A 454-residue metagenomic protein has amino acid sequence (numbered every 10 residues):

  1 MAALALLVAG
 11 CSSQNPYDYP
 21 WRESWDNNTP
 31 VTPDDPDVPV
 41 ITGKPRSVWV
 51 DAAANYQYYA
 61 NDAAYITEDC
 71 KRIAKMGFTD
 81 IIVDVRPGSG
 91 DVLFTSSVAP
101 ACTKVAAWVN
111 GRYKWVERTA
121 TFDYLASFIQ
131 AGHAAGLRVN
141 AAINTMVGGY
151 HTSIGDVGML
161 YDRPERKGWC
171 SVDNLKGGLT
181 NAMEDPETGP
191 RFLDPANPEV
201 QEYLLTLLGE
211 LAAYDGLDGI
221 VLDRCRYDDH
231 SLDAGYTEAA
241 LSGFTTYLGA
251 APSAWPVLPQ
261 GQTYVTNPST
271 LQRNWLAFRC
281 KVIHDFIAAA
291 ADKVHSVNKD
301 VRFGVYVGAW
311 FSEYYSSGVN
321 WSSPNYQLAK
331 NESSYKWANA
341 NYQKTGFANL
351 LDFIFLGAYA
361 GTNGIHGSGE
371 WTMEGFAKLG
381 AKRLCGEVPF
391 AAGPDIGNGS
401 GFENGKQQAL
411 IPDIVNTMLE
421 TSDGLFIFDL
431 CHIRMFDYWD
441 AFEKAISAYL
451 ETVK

Functional and structural regions predicted by a protein language model:
A5-T42: Bacterial Sec-dependent N-terminal signal peptides
V38-A60, A141-Y214, Y264-Q272: Active-site-adjacent "subsite" loops/lids of carbohydrate-active enzymes
A64-D91, Y214-G219, Q343-L356, M418-L425: Catalytic domains of carbohydrate-active enzymes, especially glycoside hydrolases
F78-A120: Aromatic-lined carbohydrate-binding/catalytic grooves of carbohydrate-active enzymes
F78-R86, Y124-M183, V221-R224, K299-G304: Glycine-rich, aromatic-flanked loop segments that form ligand/cofactor-binding clefts across common enzyme folds
L93-A106, V147-D185, R224-T263, S316-L328: Aromatic- and acidic-residue-enriched segments that line the glycan-binding/catalytic groove of carbohydrate-active
G149-H151, G155, V221, H230 (+3 more regions): Substrate-binding cleft/loops of secretory-pathway carbohydrate-active enzymes
K336-K454: Substrate-binding cleft of secreted/luminal carbohydrate-active enzymes
